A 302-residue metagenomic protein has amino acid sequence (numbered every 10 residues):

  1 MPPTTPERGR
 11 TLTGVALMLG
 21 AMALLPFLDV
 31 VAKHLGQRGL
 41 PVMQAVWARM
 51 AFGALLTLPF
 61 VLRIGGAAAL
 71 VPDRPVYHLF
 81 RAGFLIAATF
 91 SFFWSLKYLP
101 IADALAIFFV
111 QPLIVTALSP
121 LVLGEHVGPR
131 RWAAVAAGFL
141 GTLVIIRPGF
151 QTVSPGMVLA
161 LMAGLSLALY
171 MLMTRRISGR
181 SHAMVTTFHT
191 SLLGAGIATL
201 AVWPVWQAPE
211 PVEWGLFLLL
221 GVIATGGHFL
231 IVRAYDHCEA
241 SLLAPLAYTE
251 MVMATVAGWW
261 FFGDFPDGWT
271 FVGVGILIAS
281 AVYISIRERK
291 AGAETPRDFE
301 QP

Functional and structural regions predicted by a protein language model:
T4-P6, A54-R74, G138-T152, G194-E213 (+2 more regions): Membrane-interface helix-cap regions at the ends of transmembrane helices in multi-pass membrane proteins
T13, L40-A87, S166-L169, H189-P204: Transmembrane alpha-helices of multi-pass small-molecule transport proteins
T13-A21, V61-S91, P155-A163, A208-G226 (+1 more regions): Loop-to-transmembrane-helix transition segments
M22-F27, A51, L58, A82-F90 (+9 more regions): Hydrophobic/small/kink-forming positions within alpha-helical transmembrane segments of polytopic membrane proteins
K33, G149-P209, P296-P302: Transmembrane alpha-helical segments that form core, pore/gating elements of small-molecule transporters/exporters
F92-W94, P112-A133, V205, V252-F271: C-terminal transmembrane-helix exit sites in multi-pass transporters
L105-V110, I177-L192, H228-W260: Helix-helix packing/entry segments at the starts of transmembrane helices
R130-I146, W269-E288: Hydrophobic transmembrane alpha-helices of multi-pass small-molecule transport proteins
